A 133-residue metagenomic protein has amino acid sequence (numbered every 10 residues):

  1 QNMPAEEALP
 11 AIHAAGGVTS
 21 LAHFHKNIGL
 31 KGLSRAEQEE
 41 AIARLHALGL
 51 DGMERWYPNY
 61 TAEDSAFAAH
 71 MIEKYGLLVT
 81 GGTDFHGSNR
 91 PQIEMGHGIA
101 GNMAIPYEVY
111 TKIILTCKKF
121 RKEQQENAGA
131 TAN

Functional and structural regions predicted by a protein language model:
Q1-M3: Active-site glycine- and acidic-residue-rich loops that bind and position anionic ligands or nucleotide-like cofactors
L9-N133: Charged catalytic cores and adjacent phosphate/nucleic-acid-binding surfaces used for phosphate/nucleic-acid chemistry
